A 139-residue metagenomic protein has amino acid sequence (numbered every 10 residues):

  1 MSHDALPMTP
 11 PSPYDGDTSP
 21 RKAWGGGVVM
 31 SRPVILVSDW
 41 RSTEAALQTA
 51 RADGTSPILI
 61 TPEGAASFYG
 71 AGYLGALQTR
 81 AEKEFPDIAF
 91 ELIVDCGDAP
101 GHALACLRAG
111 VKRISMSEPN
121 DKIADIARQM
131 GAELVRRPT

Functional and structural regions predicted by a protein language model:
M1-V28: Intrinsic disorder/low-complexity segments
V28-F90: Conserved N-terminal beta1-alpha1 strand-loop-helix module at the mouth
R51-S56, A105-I114, A132-E133: Glycine-enriched alpha-helix->loop->beta-strand junction motifs that scaffold or abut catalytic
G54-S56, T61-A65, P119-T139: Conserved anion-binding
Q78-P86, L107, A124-R128: Surface-exposed amphipathic alpha-helices with a cationic face
T79-R80, P100-C106, G131-R137: Noncatalytic linker/hinge segments flanking ATPase motor cores
E91-D121: Mid-chain, well-packed structural core segment of small domains
